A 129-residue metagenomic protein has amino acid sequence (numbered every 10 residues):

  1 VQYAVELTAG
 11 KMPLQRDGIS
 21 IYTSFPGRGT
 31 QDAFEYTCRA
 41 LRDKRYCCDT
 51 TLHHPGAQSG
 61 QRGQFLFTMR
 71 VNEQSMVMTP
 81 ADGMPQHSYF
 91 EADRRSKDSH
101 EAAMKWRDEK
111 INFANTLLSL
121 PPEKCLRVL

Functional and structural regions predicted by a protein language model:
V1-L129: Non-transmembrane, aqueous-exposed alpha-helical and coiled segments at domain scale
